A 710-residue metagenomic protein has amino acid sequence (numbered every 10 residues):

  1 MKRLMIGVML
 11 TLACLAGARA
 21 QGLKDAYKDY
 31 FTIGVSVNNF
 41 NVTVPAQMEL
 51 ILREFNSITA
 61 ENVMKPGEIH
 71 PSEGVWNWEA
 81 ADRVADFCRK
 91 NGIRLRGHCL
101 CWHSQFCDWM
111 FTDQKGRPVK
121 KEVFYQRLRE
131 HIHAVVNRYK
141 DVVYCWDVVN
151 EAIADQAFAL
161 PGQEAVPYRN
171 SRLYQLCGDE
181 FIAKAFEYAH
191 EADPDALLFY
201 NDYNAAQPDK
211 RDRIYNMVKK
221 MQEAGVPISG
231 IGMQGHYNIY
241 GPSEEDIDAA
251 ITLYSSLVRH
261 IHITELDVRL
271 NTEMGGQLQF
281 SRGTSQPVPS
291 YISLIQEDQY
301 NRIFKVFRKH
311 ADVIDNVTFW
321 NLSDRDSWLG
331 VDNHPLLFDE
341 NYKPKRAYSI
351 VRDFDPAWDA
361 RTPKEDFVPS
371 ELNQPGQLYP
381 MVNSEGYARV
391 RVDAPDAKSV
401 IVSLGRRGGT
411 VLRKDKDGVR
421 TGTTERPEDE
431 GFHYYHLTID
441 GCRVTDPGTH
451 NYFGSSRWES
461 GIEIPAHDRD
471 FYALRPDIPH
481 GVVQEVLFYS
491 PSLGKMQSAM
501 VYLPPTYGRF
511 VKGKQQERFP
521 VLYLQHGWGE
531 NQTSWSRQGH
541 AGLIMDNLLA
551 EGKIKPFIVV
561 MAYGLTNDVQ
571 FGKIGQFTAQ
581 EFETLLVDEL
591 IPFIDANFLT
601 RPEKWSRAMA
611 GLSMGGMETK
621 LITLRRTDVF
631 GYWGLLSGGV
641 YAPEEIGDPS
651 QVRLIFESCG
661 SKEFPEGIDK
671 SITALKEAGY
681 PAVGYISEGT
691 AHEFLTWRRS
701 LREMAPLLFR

Functional and structural regions predicted by a protein language model:
M1-G22, A360: Bacterial Sec-dependent N-terminal signal peptides
Q21-S57, E61: Boundary/entry segment of secreted carbohydrate-active catalytic domains
L23, R53-P71, E79-F199, Y203-A205 (+2 more regions): Substrate-binding cleft and catalytic face of glycoside hydrolase catalytic domains, especially the flexible beta-alpha
A26-F31, N38, T43-P45, Q163-Q279: Noncatalytic carbohydrate-binding groove/subsite architecture in carbohydrate-active enzymes
S36-A46, P66-E79, I153-A154, N204-R213 (+6 more regions): Acidic-and-aromatic substrate-binding clefts and catalytic sites of carbohydrate-active enzymes
N39-E54, R127-V135, K210-M221, I247 (+1 more regions): Short, acidic/polar
H70, R138, E151-L176, K184 (+5 more regions): Aromatic-rich peripheral "rim/lid" segments of glycoside hydrolase catalytic domains that contact and position glycan
P369-S370, G376, V382-G409, K414-R710: Non-catalytic cap/lid and distal C-terminal segments of serine-dependent acyl enzymes
